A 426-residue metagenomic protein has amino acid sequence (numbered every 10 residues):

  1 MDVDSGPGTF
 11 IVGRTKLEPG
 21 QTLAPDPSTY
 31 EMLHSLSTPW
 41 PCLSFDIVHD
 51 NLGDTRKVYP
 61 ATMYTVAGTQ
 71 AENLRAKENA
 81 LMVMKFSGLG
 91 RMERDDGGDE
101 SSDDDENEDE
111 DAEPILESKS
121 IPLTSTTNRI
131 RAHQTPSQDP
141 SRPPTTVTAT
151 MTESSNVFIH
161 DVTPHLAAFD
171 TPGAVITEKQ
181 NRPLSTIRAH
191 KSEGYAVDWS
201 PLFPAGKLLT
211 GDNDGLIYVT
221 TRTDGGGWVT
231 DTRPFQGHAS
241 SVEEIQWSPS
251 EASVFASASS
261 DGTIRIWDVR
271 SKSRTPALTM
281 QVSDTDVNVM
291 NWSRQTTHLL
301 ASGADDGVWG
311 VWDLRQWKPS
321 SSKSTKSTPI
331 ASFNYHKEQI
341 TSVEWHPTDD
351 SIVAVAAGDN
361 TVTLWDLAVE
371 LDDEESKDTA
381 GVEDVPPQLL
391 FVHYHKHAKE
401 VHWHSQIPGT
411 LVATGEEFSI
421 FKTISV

Functional and structural regions predicted by a protein language model:
M1-D46, N51-S120, S155-T186, T221-G227 (+1 more regions): Beta-propeller domains
S37-P41, S120-T127, Q180, I187-G194 (+7 more regions): WD40/WD-repeat beta-propeller blade N-cap
C42-H49, S125-D139, K191-P201, G237-W247 (+4 more regions): Canonical WD40 repeat/beta-propeller blade segments in eukaryotic WD-repeat proteins
D54-K57, T62-V66, S137-A149, S185 (+13 more regions): Structural hallmark of WD40 beta-propellers
T69, M151-S154, T210-D214, T221-R222 (+6 more regions): Conserved strand-to-loop turn within each blade of WD40 beta-propeller repeats
E78, T145, E153-S154, A205 (+11 more regions): Surface-exposed loop/turn positions within WD40 beta-propeller blades
L81-K85, V157-V162, F169, V197 (+7 more regions): WD40-repeat beta-propellers
L278, N291-V426: Structured C-terminal portions of repeat-based eukaryotic scaffold domains
